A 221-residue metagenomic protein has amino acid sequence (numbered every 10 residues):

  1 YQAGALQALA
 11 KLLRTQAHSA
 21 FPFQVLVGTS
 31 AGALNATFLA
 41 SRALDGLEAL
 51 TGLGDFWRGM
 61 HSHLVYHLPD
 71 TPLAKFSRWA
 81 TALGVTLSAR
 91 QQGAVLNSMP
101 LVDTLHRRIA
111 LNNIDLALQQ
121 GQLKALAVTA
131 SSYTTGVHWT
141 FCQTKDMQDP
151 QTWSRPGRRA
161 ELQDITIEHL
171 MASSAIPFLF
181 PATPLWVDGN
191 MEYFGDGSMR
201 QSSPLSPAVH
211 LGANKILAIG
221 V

Functional and structural regions predicted by a protein language model:
Y1-M99, D103-L105, C142-S154, E168: Patatin-like phospholipase
K11-T15, L111, H210: Secondary-structure boundary motif
T29, I219-V221: Catalytic metal- and UDP-sugar-binding loop of GT-A-like glycosyltransferases, i.e., residues flanking the conserved
N35, N97, N112-N113, N190 (+1 more regions): Detector for Asparagine
M60-H67, N112, L116, S174-F180: Short secondary-structure junctions and interdomain/linker hinges
Q92-A130, V137-F141: Active-site periphery "cap/insert" segments of enzyme catalytic domains
G121-N214, A218-I219: Active-site gating loop/helix substructures
